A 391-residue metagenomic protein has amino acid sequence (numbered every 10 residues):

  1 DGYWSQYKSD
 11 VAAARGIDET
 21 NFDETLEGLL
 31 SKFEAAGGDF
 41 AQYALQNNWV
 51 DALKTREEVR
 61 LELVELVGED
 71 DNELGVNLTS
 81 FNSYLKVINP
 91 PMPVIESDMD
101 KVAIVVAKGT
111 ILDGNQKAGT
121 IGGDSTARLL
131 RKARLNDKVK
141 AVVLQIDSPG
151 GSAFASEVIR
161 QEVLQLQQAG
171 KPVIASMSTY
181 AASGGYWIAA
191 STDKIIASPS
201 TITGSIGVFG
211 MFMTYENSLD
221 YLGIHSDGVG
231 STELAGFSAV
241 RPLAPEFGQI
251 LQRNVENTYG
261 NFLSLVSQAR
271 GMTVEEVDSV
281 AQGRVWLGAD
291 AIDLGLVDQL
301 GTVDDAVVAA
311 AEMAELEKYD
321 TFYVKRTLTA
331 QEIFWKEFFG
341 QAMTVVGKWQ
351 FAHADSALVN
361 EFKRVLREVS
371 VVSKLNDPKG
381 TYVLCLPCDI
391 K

Functional and structural regions predicted by a protein language model:
D1-V64, E216, D220-A310, A314 (+1 more regions): Charged, glycine-interspersed solvent-exposed loop segments at helix/strand-loop junctions that cap or gate access
Q6, I17, N47, D98-V102 (+9 more regions): Extracytoplasmic
V11, P93-S218: Cleft-lining beta-strand/loop regions that shape enzyme active-site pockets
K54-N77, S176-T232, G301-E317: Flexible, acidic/glycine-enriched loop-and-adjacent beta/alpha segments that face the extracytoplasmic/periplasmic side
E57-I104, K336: Extracytoplasmic and endomembrane cell-envelope/extracellular-matrix remodeling and assembly machinery
P91, S97-D137, R326-K391: Intrinsic disorder and flexible/low-complexity segments
A153-V158, D290-D293, I333-F338: Short glycine/threonine-rich loop-to-helix capping motif typified by GTGT followed within a few residues by an Asp-Pro
D305-E337: C-terminal intrinsically disordered, low-complexity extensions immediately downstream of enzyme catalytic cores
